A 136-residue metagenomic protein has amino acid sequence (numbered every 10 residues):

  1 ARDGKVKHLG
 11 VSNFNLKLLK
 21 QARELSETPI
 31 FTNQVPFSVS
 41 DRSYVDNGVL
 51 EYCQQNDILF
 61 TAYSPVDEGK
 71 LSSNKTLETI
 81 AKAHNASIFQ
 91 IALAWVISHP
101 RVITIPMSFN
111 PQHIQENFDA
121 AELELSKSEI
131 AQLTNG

Functional and structural regions predicted by a protein language model:
A1-G136: Beta/alpha (TIM)-barrel catalytic core signal, keyed to glycine-rich beta->alpha loops juxtaposed to Asp/Glu that bind
